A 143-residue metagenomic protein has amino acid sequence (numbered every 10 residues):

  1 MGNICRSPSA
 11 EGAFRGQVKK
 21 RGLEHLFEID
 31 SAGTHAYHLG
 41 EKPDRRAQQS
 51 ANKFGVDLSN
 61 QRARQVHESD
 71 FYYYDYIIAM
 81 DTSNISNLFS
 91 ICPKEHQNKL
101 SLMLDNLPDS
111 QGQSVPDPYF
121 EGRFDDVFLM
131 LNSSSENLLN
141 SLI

Functional and structural regions predicted by a protein language model:
M1-Y73, N140-I143: Conserved active-site segments centered on acidic
S7, M80-D81: Replace "coordinates the UDP/GDP/TDP-sugar" with "coordinates nucleotide-activated sugar donors
L23, K42, A79-M80, P116: Short alpha-helix boundary/capping motifs
D70-Y76, T82-I143: Phosphate-binding/catalytic loops
